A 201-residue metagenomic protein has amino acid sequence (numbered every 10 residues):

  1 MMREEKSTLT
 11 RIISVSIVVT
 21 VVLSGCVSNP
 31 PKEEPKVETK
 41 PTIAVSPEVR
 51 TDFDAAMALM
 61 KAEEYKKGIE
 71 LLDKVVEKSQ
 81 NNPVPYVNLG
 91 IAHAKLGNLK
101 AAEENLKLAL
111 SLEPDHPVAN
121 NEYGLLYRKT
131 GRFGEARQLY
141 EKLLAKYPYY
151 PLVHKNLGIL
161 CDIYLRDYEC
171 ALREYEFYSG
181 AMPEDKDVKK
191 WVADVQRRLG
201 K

Functional and structural regions predicted by a protein language model:
T20-V45: Bacterial Sec signal peptide processing site at the extreme N-terminus
V45-N82, K95: Alpha-helical segment of the N-proximal tetratricopeptide repeat
M60, V87, A94, N121 (+2 more regions): Position-specific recognition of the canonical hydrophobic site in helix A of tetratricopeptide repeat
A62-D73, K95-L108, K129-K142, Y164-F177: Structural signature of tandem alpha-helical TPR/SEL1-like repeats, specifically the intra-repeat loop/turn
K78, L112, K146-Y147, G180-A181: Structural marker of alpha-solenoid helical repeat scaffolds
